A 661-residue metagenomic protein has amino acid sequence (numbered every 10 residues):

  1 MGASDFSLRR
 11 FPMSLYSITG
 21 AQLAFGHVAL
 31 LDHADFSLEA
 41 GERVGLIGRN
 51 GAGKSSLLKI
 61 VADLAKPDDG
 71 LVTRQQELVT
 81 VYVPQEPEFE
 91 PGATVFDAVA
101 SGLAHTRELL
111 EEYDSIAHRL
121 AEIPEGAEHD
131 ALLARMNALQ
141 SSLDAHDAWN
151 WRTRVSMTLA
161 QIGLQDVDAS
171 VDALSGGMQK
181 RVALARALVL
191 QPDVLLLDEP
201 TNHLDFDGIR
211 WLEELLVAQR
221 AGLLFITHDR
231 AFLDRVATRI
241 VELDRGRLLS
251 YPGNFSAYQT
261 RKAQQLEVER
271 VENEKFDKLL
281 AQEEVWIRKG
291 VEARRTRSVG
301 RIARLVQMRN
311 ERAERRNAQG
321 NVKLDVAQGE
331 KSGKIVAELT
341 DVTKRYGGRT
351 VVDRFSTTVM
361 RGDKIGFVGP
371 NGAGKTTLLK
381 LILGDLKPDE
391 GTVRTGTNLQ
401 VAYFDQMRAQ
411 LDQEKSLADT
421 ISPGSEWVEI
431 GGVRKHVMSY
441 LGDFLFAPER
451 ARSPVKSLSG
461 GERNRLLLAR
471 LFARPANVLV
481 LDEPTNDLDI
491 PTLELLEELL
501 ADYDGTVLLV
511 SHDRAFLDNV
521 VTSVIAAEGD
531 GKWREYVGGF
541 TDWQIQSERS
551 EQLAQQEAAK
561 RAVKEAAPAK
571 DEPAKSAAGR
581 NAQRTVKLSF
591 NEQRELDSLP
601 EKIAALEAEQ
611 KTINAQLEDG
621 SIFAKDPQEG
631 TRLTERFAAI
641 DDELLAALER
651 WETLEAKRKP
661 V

Functional and structural regions predicted by a protein language model:
G2-E274, L324, Q328-V661: ABC ATP-binding cassette signature C-motif
R261-R304, M308-R315: Intracellular alpha-helical coupling/juxtamembrane segments of multi-pass membrane proteins
